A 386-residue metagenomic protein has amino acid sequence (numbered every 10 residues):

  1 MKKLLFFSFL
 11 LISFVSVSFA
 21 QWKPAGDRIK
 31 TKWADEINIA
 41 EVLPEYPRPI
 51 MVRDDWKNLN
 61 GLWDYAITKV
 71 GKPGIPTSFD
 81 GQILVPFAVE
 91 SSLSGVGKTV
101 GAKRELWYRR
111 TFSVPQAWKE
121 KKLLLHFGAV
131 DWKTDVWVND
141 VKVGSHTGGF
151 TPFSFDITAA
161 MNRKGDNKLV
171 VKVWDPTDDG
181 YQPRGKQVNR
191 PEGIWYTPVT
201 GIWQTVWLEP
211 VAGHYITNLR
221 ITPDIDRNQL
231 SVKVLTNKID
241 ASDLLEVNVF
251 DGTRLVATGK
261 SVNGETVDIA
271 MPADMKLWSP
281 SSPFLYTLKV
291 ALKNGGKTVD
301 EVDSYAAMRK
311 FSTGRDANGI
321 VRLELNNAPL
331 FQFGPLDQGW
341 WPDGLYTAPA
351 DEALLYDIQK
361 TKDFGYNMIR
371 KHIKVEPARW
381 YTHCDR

Functional and structural regions predicted by a protein language model:
M1-W22: Bacterial Sec-dependent N-terminal signal peptides
Q21-H126, P183-W195, V199-I202, A212 (+1 more regions): Extended carbohydrate-recognition surfaces in non-catalytic/accessory domains of CAZymes and lectin-like proteins
W63, D140, V206, Y286 (+2 more regions): Conserved, mostly hydrophobic/aromatic
A66-V70, K98-T99, K103-Y215, I239 (+3 more regions): Accessory beta-strand-rich segments of carbohydrate-active enzymes
V136-V138, N228-S261, V267-A270, L288-V290: Beta-strand-rich binding/interaction modules
P210-D240, A317-R322: Surface beta-strand/loop "capping" patches
L219-R220, K289-T361: N-terminal carbohydrate-binding accessory modules
D357-R386: Aromatic-lined substrate-binding rim segments of carbohydrate-active enzymes
